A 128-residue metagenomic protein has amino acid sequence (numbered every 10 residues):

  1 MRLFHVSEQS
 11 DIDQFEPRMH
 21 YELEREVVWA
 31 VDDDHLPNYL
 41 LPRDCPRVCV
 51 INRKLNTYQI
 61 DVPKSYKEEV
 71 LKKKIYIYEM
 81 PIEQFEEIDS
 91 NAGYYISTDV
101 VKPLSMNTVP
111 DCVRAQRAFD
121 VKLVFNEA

Functional and structural regions predicted by a protein language model:
M1-R25, L40-R43: ADP-ribose/NAD+-binding catalytic cleft of ART/PARP-like enzymes
L23-E24, Y39-A128: Conserved NAD+-utilizing ADP-ribose enzyme module
